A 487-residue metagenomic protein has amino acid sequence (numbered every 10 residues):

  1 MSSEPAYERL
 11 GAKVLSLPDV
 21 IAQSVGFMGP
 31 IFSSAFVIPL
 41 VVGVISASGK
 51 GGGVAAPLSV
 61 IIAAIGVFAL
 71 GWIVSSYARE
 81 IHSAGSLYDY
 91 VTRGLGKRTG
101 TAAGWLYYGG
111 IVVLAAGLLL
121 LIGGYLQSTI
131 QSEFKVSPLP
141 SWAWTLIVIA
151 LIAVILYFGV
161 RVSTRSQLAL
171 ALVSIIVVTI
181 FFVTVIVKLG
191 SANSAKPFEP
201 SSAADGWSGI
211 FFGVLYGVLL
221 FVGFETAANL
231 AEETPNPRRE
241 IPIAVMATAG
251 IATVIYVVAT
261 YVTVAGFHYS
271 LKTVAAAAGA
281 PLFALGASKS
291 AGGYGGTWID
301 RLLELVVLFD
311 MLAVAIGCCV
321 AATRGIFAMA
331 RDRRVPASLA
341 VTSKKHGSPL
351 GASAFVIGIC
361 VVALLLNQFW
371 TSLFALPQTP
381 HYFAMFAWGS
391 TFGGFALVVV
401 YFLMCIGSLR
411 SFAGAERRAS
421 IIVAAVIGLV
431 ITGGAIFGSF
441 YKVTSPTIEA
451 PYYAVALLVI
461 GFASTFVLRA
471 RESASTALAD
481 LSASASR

Functional and structural regions predicted by a protein language model:
M1-V54, V67-F68, W72, S194-F198 (+2 more regions): Membrane-interface "cap" regions at the ends of multi-pass membrane proteins
A6-G11, G53-P57, E133-W142, L168-E304 (+2 more regions): Helix-loop-helix junctions that connect adjacent transmembrane segments in multi-pass membrane transporters
L15, P140-S191, D205, V245-T253 (+3 more regions): Membrane-interface loop-to-helix entry segments
G29, A387-W388, F392-V400, I406 (+1 more regions): A generic transmembrane alpha-helix motif of multi-pass inner-membrane proteins
P30-V136, S141, I448-T465: Extracellular loop-to-transmembrane helix junctions
L40-P57, T129-S141, R161-L170, L302 (+3 more regions): Transmembrane helix-loop boundary segments of multi-pass membrane transporters
S83, L106-G123, F221, T226-E233 (+2 more regions): Membrane-helix boundary/coupling elements in multi-pass transport proteins
D89-V91, G96, S128-S132, A244-I316 (+1 more regions): TM-loop-TM module centered on a large, flexible mid-protein loop between adjacent transmembrane helices in multi-pass
